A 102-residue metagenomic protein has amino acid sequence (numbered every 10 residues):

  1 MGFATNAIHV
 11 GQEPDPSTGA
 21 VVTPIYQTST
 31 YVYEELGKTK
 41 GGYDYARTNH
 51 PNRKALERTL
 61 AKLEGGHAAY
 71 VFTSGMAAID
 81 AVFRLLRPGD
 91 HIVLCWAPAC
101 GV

Functional and structural regions predicted by a protein language model:
M1-G42, H50: N-terminal glycine-rich, Lys/His-bearing helix-loop that initiates the first secondary-structure elements of many
P16, P24, D80-F83, L94: Basic, gly/Ser/Thr/Pro-rich low-complexity segments located predominantly at protein N termini
P24-I25, A68-Y70, D90-H91: Structural motif
T30-D80, R84-L85, G101-V102: Conserved N-terminal alpha-helix of the aminotransferase class I/II PLP-enzyme fold
L85-G101: Conserved PLP-anchoring active-site segment centered on the Schiff-base-forming lysine
